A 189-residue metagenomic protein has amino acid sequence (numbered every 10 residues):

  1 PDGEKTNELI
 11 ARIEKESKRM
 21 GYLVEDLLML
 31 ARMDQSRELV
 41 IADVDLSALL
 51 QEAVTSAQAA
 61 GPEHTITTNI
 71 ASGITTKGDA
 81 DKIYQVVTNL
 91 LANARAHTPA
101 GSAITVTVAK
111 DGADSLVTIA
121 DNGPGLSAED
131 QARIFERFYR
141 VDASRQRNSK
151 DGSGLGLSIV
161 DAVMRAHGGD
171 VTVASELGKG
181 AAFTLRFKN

Functional and structural regions predicted by a protein language model:
K15-M20: Short alpha-helical segment of the dimerization/phosphotransfer core of two-component systems
Q35-V40, T75-G78: Conserved micro-motifs of the catalytic ATP-binding
V40-T55: A conserved beta-strand-to-alpha-helix junction within the catalytic ATP-binding
A42, T65-T75: Conserved catalytic submotifs in the C-terminal HATPase_c
D121: Acidic ATP/Mg2+-coordinating residue in the GHKL
L126-R140: Short conserved segment of the HATPase_c
G168-G169: Conserved glycine-rich
